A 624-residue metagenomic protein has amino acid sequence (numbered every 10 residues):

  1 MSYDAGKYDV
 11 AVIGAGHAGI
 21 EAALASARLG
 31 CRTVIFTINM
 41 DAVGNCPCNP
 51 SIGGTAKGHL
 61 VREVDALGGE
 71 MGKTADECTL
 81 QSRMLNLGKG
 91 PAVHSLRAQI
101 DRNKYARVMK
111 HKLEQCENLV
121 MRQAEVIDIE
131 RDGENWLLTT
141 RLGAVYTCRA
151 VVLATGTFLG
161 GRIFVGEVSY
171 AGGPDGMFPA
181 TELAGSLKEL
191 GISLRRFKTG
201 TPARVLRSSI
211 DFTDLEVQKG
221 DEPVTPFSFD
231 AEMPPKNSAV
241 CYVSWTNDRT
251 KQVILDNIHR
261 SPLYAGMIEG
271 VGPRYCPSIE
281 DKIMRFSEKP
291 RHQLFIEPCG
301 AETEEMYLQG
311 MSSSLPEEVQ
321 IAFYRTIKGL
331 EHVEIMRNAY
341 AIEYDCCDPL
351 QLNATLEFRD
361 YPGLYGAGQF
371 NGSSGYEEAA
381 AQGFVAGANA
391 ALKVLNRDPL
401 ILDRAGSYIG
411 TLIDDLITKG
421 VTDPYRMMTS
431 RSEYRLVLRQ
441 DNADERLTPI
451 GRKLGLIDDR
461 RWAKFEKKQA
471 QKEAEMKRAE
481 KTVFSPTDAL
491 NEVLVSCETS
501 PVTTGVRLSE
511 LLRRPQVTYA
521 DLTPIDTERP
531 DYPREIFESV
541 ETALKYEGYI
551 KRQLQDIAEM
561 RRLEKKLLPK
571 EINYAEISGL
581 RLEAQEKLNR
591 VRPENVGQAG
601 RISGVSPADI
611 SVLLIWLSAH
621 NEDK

Functional and structural regions predicted by a protein language model:
D4-A18: Beta1/beta-strand and adjacent pyrophosphate-binding region of the FAD-binding site in flavoprotein oxidoreductases
K7, L24-D132, L142, A150 (+4 more regions): Conserved N-terminal/central alpha/beta ligand/cofactor-binding core
A18, D41, E594: Conserved Rossmann-like nucleotide-cofactor binding loop
N39-D41, M84, A184-I321, T418-N491 (+2 more regions): An anion/pyrophosphate-binding glycine-rich loop and adjacent beta-alpha core in soluble alpha-beta enzymes
Y307-S373, I401-D414, P533-K587, R592: A glycine-rich dinucleotide-binding beta-alpha-beta segment and adjacent secondary-structure elements that constitute
Q369-E377, E433-R435: Glycine-rich phosphate/pyrophosphate-binding beta-alpha loops
A379-L400: Internal hydrophobic alpha-helix adjacent to the cofactor/substrate pocket in enzyme cavities
R431, V437-R439, A443, T448-K453 (+2 more regions): Extended, charge-enriched "interface" segments that sit outside catalytic cores
